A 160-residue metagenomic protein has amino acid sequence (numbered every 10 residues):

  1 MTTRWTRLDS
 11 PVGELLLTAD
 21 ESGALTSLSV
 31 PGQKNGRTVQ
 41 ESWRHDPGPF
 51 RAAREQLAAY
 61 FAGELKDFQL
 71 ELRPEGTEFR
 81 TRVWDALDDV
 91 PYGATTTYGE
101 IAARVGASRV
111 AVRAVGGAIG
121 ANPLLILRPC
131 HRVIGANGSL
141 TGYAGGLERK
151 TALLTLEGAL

Functional and structural regions predicted by a protein language model:
M1-R109, G158-L160: Basic nucleic-acid-binding alpha-helical/helix-turn surface characteristic of O6-alkylguanine DNA
F68-L72, V115, L140-Y143: Short clusters of hydrophobic/aromatic residues that line enzyme substrate/ligand-binding pockets
V105-I119: Short, positively charged loop/turn segments that connect secondary-structure elements
N122-P123: Terminal helix-turn-helix DNA-binding modules in bacterial transcription factors
L127: Major-groove DNA-recognition helix of helix-turn-helix-type DNA-binding domains
C130: Short cysteine clusters
A136-L160: …primarily DNA-binding HTH/wHTH and HhH modules…
